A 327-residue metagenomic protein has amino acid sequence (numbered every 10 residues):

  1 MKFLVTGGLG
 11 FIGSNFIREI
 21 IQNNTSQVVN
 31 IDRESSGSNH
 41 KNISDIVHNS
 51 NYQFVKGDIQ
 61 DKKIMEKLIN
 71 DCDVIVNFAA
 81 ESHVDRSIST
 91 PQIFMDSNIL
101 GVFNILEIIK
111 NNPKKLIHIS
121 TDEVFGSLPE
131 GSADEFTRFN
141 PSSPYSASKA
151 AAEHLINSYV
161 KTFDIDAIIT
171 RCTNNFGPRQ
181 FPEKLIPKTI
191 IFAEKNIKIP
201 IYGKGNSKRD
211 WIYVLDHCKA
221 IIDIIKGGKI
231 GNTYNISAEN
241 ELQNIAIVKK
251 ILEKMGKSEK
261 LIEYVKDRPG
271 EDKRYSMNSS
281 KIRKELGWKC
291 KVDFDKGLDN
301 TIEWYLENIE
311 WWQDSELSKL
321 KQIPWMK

Functional and structural regions predicted by a protein language model:
M1-N175, N300, Y305-N308, L317-K327: N-terminal Rossmann-like NAD(P)+-binding domain of SDR-like oxidoreductases, especially those catalyzing
I12, S38, K63, Q180 (+2 more regions): Residues that form or flank phosphate/diphosphate-binding pockets in enzymes that use nucleotide phosphates
F16, N30, G57, N104 (+1 more regions): C-terminal substrate-binding subdomain of Rossmann-fold SDR/epimerase-dehydratase oxidoreductases
I46, G131, P182-I190, I251 (+1 more regions): A glycine/serine/threonine-rich, flexible loop-to-helix segment that serves as the NAD(P) cofactor-binding "lid"
I64, V74, I93, L100 (+5 more regions): Residue-level recognition of oxygen-bearing side chains
I117, G126-E130, D164, Q180 (+2 more regions): Proline-centered turn/helix-capping motifs that create local helix->coil transitions or kinks
P141-S148, C172, P178, P182-I186 (+1 more regions): The catalytic Tyr-centered alpha-helix of NAD(P)H-dependent dehydrogenases
A151, L155, Y159, T189 (+2 more regions): Hydrophobic alpha-helix immediately C-terminal to the catalytic Tyr-X-X-X-Lys motif of short-chain
